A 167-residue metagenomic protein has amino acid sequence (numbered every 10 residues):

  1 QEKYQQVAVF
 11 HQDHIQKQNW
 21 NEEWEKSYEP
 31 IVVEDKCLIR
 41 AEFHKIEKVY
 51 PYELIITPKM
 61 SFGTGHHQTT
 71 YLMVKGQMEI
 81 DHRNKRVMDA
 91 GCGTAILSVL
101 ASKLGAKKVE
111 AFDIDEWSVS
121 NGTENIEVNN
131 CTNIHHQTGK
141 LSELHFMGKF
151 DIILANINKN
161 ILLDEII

Functional and structural regions predicted by a protein language model:
Q1-K48: N-terminal auxiliary segments of SAM/dcSAM-dependent transferases
N19, E116-W117, N160-I161: Short alpha-helical
H44, N158-N160: Short glycine-rich anion-binding loops that position phosphate/pyrophosphate groups of nucleotides and phosphorylated
Y52-P58: A short, charged helix-loop
M60, T64-S142: Conserved SAM/SAH cofactor-binding pocket of Class I
N125, A155-I157: Amphipathic alpha-helical repeat scaffolds
E143-I152: A short acidic, Gly/Pro-enriched loop at the edge of an enzyme's catalytic core that lines a small-molecule cofactor
I161-I167: A short, conserved alpha-helix within the catalytic core of class I
